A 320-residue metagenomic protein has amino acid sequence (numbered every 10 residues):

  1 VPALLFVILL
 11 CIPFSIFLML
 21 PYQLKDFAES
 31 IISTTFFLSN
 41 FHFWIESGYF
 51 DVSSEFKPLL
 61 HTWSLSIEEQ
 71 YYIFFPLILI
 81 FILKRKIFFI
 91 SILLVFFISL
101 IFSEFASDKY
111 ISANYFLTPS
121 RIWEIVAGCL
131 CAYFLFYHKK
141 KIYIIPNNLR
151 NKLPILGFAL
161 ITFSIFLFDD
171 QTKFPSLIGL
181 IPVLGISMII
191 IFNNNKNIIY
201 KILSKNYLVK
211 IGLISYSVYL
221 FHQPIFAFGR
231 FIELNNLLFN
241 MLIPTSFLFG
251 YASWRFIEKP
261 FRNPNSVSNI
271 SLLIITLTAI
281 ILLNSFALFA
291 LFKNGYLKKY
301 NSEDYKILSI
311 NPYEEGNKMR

Functional and structural regions predicted by a protein language model:
V1-V267, I281-S285: Membrane-interface helix/loop caps of multi-pass membrane proteins
S268-Y296: Internal/C-terminal transmembrane anchor helices
F286-R320: Membrane-interface segments at or immediately adjacent to transmembrane helices that form the boundary between
